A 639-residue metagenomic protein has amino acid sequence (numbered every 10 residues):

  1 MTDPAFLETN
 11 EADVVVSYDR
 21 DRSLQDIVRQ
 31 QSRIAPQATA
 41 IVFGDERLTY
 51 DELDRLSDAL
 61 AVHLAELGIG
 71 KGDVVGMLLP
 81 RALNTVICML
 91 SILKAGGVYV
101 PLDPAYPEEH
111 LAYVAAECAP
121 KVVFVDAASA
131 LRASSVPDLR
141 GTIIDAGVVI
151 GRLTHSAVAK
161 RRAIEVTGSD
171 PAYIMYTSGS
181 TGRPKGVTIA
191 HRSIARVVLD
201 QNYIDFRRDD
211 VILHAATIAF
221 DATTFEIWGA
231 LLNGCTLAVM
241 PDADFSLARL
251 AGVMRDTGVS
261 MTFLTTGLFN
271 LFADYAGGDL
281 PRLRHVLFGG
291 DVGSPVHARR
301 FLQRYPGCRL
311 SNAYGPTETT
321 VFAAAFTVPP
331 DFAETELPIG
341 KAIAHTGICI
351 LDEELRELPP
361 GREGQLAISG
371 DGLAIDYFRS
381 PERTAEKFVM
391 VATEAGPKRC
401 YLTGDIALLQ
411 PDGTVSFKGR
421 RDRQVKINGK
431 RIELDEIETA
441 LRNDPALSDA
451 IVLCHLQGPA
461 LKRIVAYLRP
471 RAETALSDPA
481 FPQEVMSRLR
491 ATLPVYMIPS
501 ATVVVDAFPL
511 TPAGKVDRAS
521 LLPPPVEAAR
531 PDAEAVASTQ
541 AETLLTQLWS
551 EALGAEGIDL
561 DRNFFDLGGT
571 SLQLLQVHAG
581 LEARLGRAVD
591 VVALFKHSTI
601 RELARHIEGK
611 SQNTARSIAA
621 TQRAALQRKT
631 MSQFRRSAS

Functional and structural regions predicted by a protein language model:
M1-I174, I189, R196, S294 (+8 more regions): AMP-binding/adenylate-forming domain of the ANL superfamily
M1-V14, S23-L24, V123-I164, I194 (+6 more regions): AMP-dependent adenylate-forming
R22-I27, P306, L402-T403, L409 (+5 more regions): Short amphipathic alpha-helices and their capping loops
G44-L48, V74-L83, L102-E109, A215-A216 (+9 more regions): Glycine-rich loop motifs involved in handling phospho/adenylate chemistry
K71, P171, A528-S639: Regions immediately C-terminal to embedded phosphopantetheine-bearing carrier domains
M77, L83-S91, G97-A116, V158-L358 (+4 more regions): Motif- and composition-driven signal specific to adenylation
